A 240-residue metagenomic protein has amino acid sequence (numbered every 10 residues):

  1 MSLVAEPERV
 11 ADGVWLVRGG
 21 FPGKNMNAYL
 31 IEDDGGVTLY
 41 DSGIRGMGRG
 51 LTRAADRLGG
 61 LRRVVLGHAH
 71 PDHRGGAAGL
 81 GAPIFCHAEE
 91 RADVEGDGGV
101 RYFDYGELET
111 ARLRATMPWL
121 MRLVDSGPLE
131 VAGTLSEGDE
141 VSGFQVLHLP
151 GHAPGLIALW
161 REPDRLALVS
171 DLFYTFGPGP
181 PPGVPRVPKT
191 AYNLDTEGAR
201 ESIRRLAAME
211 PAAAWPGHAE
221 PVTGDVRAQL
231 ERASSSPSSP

Functional and structural regions predicted by a protein language model:
S2-D12, A92-L147, A191-L194, G198-P211: Metallo-beta-lactamase
L3-D56, A158-T175: Conserved beta-strand hairpin/beta-sheet module of binuclear metal-dependent hydrolase folds, prominently
T38-Y40, V65, I84, L166-L168 (+1 more regions): Residue-level marker for buried hydrophobic side chains located in beta-strands that build the well-ordered beta-sheet
R45, E130, Q145-H148, P154-V226: Metallo-beta-lactamase
G46-R91: Active-site metal-binding motif and surrounding structural segment of the metallo-beta-lactamase
D56-G60, D139-S142, R161-E162, M209: Glycine-rich phosphate-binding loop signature in dinucleotide/nucleotide-binding domains
C86-D104, E162-G177: Short, solvent-exposed beta-strand-terminating loops
P221-P240: Binuclear metal-ion centers of metallo-dependent hydrolases, dominated by the metallo-beta-lactamase
